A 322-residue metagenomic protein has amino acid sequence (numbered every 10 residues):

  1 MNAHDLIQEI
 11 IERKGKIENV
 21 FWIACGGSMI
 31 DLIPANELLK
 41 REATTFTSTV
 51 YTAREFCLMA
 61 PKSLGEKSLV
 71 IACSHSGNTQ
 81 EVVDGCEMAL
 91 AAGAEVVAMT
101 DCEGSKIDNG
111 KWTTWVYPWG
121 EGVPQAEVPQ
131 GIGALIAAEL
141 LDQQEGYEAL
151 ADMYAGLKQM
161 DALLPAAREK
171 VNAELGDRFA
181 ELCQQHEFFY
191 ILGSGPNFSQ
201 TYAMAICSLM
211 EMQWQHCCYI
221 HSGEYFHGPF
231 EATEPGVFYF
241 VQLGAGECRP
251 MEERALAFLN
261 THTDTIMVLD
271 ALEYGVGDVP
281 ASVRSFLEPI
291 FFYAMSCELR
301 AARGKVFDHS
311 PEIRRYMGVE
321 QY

Functional and structural regions predicted by a protein language model:
N2-I11, E18-N19, E121, A138-H221 (+2 more regions): Active-site phosphate/pyrophosphate-binding segments
H4, M29, I33, S76 (+13 more regions): Electropositive phosphate-/nucleotide-binding environments in soluble metabolic enzymes
G15-A151, G156, S194, Q242-M267: Glycine-rich phosphate-binding loops that contact phosphosugars or nucleotide phosphates
L64-K67, Q130-L135, T233-P235, V279-E288: Short, surface-exposed amphipathic charged segments that create phosphate/polyanion-binding patches used for binding
D101-E103, S222, A271-Y274: Short, ordered loop/turn segments at secondary-structure junctions
E103-W115, P229-A232, V276-S285: Glycine-rich, charge-decorated loop segments at or immediately adjacent to ligand/cofactor-binding or catalytic sites
S199-I266: Internal helical hairpin/lid segments
L272-P311, R315: Structured C-terminal subdomain patch of bacterial secreted/periplasmic proteins
